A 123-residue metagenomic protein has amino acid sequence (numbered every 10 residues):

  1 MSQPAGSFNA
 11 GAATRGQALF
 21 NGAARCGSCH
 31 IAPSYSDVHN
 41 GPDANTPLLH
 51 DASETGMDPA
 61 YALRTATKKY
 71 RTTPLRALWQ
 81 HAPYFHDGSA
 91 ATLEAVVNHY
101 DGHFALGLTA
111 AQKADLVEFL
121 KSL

Functional and structural regions predicted by a protein language model:
M1-L123: Electron-transfer interface patches adjacent to heme c in soluble/periplasmic c-type cytochromes and di-/multiheme
